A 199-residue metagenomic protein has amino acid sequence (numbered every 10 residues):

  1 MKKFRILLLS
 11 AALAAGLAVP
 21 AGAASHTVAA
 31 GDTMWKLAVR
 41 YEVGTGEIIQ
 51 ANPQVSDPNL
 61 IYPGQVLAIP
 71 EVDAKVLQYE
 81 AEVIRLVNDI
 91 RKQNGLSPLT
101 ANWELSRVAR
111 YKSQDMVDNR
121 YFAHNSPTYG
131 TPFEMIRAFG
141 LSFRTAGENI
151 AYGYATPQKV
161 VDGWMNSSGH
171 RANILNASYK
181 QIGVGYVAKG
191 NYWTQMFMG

Functional and structural regions predicted by a protein language model:
M1-A23: Sec-dependent N-terminal signal peptides of Gram-positive bacterial secreted proteins and lipoproteins
A23-D32: Cleaved targeting-peptide boundary
T27, K36-K75: Extracellular LysM carbohydrate-binding repeats and other cell-envelope/extracellular binding modules
D32, V43, S56, Y62 (+7 more regions): Extracytoplasmic
P58, Q93-V108, R120-T128, G147 (+1 more regions): Surface-exposed patches in mature extracellular/periplasmic domains of secreted proteins
V76-V117: A short alpha-helix/helix-coil micro-patch that ends at or immediately precedes a cysteine
V108-A155, I174: Short, surface-exposed glycine/acidic/tryptophan-bearing loops
A151-G199: Disulfide-stabilized extracellular recognition modules
